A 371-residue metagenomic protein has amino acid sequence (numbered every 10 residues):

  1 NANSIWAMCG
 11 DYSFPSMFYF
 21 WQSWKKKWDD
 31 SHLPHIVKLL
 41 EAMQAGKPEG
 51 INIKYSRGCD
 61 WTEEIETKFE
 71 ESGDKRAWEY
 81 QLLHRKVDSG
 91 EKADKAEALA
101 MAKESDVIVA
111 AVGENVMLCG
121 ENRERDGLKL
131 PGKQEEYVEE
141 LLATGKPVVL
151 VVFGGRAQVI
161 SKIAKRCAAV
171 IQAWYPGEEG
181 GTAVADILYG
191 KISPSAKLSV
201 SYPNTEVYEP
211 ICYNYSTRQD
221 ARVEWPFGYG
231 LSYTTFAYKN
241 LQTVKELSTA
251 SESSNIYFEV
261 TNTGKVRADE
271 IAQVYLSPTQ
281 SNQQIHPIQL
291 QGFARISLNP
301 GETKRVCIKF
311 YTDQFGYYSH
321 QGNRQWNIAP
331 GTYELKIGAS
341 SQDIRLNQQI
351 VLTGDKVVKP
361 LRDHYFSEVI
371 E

Functional and structural regions predicted by a protein language model:
N1-F14, F18-Y19, K26, D30 (+8 more regions): Secreted, periplasmic, or luminal enzymes acting at the cell surface/secretory milieu
S105: An anion/phosphate-binding loop that grips the pyrophosphate of nucleotide cofactors and donors
E114-G132: Glycine/threonine-rich flexible loop motifs
K265-N282, I288-L290: Short acidic, flexible loop segments centered on an aromatic residue
N282-H320: Intrinsically disordered, low-complexity Pro/Gly/Ser/Thr-rich segments with frequent PxxP/GP/PP motifs and embedded
Q314-T332: Short glycine/proline/serine/threonine-rich loop/turn segments at secondary-structure transition edges
D343-Q348: Extracellular and select intracellular beta-sandwich modules with Ser/Thr-enriched, small-residue motifs on
